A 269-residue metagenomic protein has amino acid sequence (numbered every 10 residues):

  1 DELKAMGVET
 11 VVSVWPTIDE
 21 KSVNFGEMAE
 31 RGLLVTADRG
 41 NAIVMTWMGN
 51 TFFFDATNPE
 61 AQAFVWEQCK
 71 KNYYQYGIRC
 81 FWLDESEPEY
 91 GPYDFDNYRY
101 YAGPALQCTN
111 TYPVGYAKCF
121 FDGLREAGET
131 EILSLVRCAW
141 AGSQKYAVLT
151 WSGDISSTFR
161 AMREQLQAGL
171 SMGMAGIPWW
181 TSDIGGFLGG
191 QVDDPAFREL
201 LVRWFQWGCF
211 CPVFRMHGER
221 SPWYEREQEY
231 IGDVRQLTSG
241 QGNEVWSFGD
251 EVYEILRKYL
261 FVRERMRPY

Functional and structural regions predicted by a protein language model:
D1-Y269: Catalytic-domain carbohydrate-binding cleft regions of carbohydrate-active enzymes
